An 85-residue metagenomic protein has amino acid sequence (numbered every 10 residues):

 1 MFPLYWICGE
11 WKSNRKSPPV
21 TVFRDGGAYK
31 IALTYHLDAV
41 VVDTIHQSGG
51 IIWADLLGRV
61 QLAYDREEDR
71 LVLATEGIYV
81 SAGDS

Functional and structural regions predicted by a protein language model:
M1-E10, F23-D25: N-terminal helix-cap/turn-to-beta initiation motif at the start of protein domains
P3-W6, Y35-H36, G83-S85: Solvent-exposed, well-ordered amphipathic alpha-helical segments that flank/support binding or catalytic loops
S13-V20, G50-S85: Beta-sheet ligand-binding and adhesion/scaffold domains
K16-G49: N-terminal glycine/threonine-rich, aromatic-flanked beta-hairpin/loop signature
